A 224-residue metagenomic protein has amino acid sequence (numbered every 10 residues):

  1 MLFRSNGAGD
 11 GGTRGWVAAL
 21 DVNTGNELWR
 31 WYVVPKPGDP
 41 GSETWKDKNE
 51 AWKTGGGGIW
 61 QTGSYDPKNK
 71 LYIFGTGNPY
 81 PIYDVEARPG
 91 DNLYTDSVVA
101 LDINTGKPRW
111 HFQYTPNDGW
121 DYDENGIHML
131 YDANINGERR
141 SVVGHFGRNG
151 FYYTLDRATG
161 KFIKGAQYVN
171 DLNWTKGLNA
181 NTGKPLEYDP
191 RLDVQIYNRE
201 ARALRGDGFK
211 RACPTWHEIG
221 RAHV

Functional and structural regions predicted by a protein language model:
M1-L2, H223: Short, small-residue-biased leader/transition segments that mark boundaries at the very start of proteins
F3-G12, V17-A19, A51-K53, G58 (+1 more regions): Active-site loop and adjoining helix of the penicillin-binding protein/serine DD-peptidase-beta-lactamase fold
R4-G15, F74-L93: Short, conserved, GDST-rich strand-edge loop motifs in beta-rich repeat architectures
G7-A8, N78, G147-N149, Y168: Residue-level signature of beta-propeller blades and closely related beta-rich strand-turn architectures in secreted
W16-K53, V85-E124, Y131-R139, F151-P185 (+2 more regions): Extracytoplasmic/lumenal domain signature
K68-K70, R139-S141: Short coil/turn segments that connect the beta-strands within blades of beta-propeller domains
